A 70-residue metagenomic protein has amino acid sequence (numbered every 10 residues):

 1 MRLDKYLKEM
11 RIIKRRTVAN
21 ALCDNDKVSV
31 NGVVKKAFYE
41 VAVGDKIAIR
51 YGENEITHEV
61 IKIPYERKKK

Functional and structural regions predicted by a protein language model:
M1-V43: A basic, amphipathic helix-loop patch mediating RNA/tRNA/ribosome contacts
K27-K69: S4-like RNA-binding module at protein N-termini
